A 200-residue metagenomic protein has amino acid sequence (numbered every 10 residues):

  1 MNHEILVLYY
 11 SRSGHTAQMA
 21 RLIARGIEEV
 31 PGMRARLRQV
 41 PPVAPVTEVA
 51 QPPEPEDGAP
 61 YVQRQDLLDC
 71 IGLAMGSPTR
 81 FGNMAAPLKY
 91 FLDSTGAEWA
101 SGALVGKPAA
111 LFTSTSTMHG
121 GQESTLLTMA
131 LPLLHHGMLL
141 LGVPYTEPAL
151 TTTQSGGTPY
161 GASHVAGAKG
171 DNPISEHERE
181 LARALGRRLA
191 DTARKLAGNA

Functional and structural regions predicted by a protein language model:
M1-A103, V165-A200: N-terminal beta1-alpha1-beta2 submodule of the flavodoxin-like/Rossmannoid cofactor-binding fold
Y9-Y10, F81, F91, F112 (+3 more regions): Aromatic side chains
H15, L73, S77, N83 (+5 more regions): Gly/Ser/Thr-rich helix-start
V40-P45, L139-K169: Mobile beta-alpha loop/short-helix "lid" or hinge segments that flank ligand
D93-G96, A100, S114-T117, H135 (+1 more regions): Alpha-helix boundary/capping detector
V105-S155: Short, glycine-/small-residue-rich phosphate/pyrophosphate-handling segment
L127, P159, E176: Glycine-rich phosphate-binding loop at the start of an alpha helix
